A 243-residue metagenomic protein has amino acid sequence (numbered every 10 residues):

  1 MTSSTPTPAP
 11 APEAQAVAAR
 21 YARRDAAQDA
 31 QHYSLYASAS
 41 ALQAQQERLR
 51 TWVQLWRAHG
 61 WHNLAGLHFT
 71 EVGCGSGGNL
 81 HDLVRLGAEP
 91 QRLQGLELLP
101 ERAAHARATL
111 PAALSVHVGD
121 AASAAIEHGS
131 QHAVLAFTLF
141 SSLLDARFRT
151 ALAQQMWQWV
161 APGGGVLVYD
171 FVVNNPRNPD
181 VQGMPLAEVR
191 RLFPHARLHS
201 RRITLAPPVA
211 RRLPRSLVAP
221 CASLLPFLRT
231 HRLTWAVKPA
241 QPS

Functional and structural regions predicted by a protein language model:
M1-S34: N-terminal, positively charged/glycine-rich alpha-helical extensions of SAM-dependent methyltransferases
Q45-A65, D82: Conserved alpha-helix/loop element of class I SAM-dependent methyltransferases that forms part of the SAM/SAH-binding
A65-G75: Conserved class I S-adenosyl-L-methionine
T70, G78-S123: Class I SAM-dependent methyltransferase SAM/SAH-binding core
I126-V134: A short acidic, Gly/Pro-enriched loop at the edge of an enzyme's catalytic core that lines a small-molecule cofactor
T150-P162: A short glycine-rich, Lys/Arg-flanked "PGG" loop and its adjoining helix->strand segment in the class I
G163-D170: Conserved beta-strand signature within the Rossmann-like core of class I S-adenosyl-L-methionine
V181-A196, R201: Short alpha-helix
